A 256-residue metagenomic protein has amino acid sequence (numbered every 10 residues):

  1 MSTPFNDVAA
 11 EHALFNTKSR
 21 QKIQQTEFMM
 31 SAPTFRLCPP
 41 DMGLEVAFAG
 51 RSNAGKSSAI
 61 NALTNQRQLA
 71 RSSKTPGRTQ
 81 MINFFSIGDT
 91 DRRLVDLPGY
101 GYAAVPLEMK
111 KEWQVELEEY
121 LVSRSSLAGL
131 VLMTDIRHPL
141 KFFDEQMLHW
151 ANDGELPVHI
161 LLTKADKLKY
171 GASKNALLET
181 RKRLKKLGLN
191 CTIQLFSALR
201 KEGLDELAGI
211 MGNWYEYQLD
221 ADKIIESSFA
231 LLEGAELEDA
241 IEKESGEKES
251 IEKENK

Functional and structural regions predicted by a protein language model:
S2-Y102, L237-D239, E244, E254-N255: Conserved G1/Walker A P-loop phosphate-binding module
I23-F35, L168-I224: Canonical P-loop GTPase G-domain recognition
M42, Q68, M81, R93 (+8 more regions): Helical mechanochemical/support elements of P-loop NTPase systems and associated helical scaffolds
V46-A54, I60, N83-D91, S126-G129 (+5 more regions): Structured catalytic cores of enzymes that bind and process phosphorylated ligands/cofactors
M81-S86, V115-S123: Conserved alpha-helical scaffold flanking the Walker A/P-loop in AAA+ ATPase domains
Y100-K110, D166-K169: Flexible beta-alpha connector loops of hexameric P-loop NTPases
E118-C191: Conserved C-terminal guanine-recognition region of P-loop GTPase G domains, centered on the G4
D222-K256: Intrinsically disordered, low-complexity terminal tails and inter-domain linkers enriched for S/T/G/P/D/E
